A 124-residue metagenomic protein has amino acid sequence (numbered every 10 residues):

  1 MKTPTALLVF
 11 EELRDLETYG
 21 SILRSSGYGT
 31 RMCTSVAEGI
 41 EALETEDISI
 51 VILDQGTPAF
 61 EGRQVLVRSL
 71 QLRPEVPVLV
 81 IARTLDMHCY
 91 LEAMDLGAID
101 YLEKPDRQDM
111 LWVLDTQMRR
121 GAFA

Functional and structural regions predicted by a protein language model:
E11, I81-L85, P105: Conserved active-site segment of CheY-like receiver
E12-M32: Two-component/phosphorelay signaling modules centered on CheY-like receiver
L16, Y90, M94, M110-A124: Receiver (REC) domain switch/output surface
M32-I50: Acidic, metal-coordinating helix/loop segments flanking the phosphotransfer/catalytic sites of two-component signaling
E44-E46, R68-E75, L96: Conserved phosphotransfer cores of two-component systems
S49-S69, L85, C89: Conserved phosphotransfer microenvironments
V51, V78, Y101-L102: Two-component signal transduction core modules
Q64, A82-Y101: Alpha4 helix (beta4-alpha4-beta5 surface) of REC/receiver domains from two-component response regulators
